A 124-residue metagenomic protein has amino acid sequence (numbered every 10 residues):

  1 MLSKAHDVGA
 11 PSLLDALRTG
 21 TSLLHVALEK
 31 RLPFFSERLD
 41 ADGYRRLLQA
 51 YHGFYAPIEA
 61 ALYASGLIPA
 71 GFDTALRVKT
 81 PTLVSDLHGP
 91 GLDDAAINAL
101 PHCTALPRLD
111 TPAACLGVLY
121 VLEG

Functional and structural regions predicted by a protein language model:
M1-G124: Metal- and O2-centered redox machinery and metal/ROS homeostasis
